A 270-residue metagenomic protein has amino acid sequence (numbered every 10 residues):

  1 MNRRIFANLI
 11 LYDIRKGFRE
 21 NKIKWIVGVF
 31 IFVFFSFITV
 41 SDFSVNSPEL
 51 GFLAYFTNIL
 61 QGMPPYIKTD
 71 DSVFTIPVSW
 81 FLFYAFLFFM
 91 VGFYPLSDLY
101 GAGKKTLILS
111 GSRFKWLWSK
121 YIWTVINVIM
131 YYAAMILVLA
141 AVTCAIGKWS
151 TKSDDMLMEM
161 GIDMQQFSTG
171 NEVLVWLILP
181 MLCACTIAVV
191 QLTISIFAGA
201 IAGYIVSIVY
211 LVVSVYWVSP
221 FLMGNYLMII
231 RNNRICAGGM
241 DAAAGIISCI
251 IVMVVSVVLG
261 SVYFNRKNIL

Functional and structural regions predicted by a protein language model:
M1-V29: Aromatic- and glycine-rich beta-strand/loop motifs that create alpha-glucan
R3, A7, Y100, K105 (+1 more regions): Cytosolic juxtamembrane helix at the C-terminal end of the final transmembrane segment
G17-R19, T193-I201, N265-I269: Membrane-interface helix-boundary motifs at transmembrane edges
K24-I31, N233-L270: Alpha-helical transmembrane segments of multi-pass membrane transporters/translocases
V27-F32, G199-V215: Central hydrophobic cores of alpha-helical transmembrane segments in multi-pass integral membrane proteins
V33-F86, V91-Y94, W118-A200, N232-C249: Secretory targeting signals
V91-L109, R113: Transmembrane helix boundary and interhelical loop/hinge segments in multi-pass membrane proteins
T106-L137, I205-C236: Hydrophobic alpha-helical transmembrane segments of integral membrane proteins
